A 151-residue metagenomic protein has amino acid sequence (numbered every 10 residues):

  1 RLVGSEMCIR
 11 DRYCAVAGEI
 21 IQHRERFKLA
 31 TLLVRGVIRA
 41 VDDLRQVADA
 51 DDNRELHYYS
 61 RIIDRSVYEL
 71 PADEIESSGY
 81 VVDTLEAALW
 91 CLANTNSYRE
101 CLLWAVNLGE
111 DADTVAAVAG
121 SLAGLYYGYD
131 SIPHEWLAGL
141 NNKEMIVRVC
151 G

Functional and structural regions predicted by a protein language model:
L2-I9: Short, small-residue-biased leader/transition segments that mark boundaries at the very start of proteins
G18, A123-G124: Amphipathic alpha-helical core segments of compact helical bundles
I20-G109: Accessory "access/gating" subregions that flank catalytic or transport cores
C101-N107, A116, H134-N141: Beta-strand segments within the central parallel beta-sheet cores of soluble alpha/beta enzyme folds
D113: Conserved catalytic/binding loops enriched for acidic/polar residues
L125-G151: Conserved glycine-rich phosphate/nucleotide-binding loop and adjacent Mg2+-coordinating catalytic segment
